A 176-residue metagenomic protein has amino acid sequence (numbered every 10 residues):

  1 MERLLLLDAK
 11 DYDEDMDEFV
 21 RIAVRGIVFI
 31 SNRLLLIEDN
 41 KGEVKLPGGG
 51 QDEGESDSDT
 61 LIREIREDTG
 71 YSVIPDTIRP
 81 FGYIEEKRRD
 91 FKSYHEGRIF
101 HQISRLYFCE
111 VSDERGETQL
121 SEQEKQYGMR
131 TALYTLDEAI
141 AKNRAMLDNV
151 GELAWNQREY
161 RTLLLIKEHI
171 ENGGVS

Functional and structural regions predicted by a protein language model:
M1-G26, S31: Acidic, metal-coordinating catalytic segment for phosphate/diphosphate chemistry, firing primarily on the Nudix
F19-R21, F29, I99-Q102, Q126-G128 (+1 more regions): A generic fold-level signal
V28, L36, F108-C109: Conserved hydrophobic "DFG−1" position in protein kinase catalytic cores
R33-L34, E43: Structural motif
D39: Short loop/turn segments immediately following the C-termini of beta-strands
V44, R115-S176: Nudix hydrolase/Nudix homology domain
K45-G49: A short gly/proline-enriched turn/hairpin at secondary-structure junctions
Q51-R79, I84-A145: Unchanged
